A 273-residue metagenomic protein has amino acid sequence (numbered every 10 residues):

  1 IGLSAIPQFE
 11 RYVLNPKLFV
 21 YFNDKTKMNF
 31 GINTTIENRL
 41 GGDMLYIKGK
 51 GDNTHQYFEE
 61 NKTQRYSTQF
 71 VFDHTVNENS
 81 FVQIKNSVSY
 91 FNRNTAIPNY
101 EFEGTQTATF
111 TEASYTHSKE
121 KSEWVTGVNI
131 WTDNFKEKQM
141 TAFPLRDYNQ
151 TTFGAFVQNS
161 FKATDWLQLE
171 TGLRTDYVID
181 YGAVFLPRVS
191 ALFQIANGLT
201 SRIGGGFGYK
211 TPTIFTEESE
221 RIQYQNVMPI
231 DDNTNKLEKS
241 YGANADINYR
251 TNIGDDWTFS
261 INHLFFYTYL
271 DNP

Functional and structural regions predicted by a protein language model:
I1, R11, G42, F81-A96 (+5 more regions): Surface-exposed extracellular loop regions of Gram-negative outer-membrane beta-barrel proteins
L3-V13, F19-V82, V88-Q106: Flexible loop and strand-edge segments within Gram-negative outer membrane beta-barrel domains
E10-P16, I32, Q64-F70, T107-A113 (+6 more regions): Hydrophobic, lipid-facing positions within transmembrane beta-strands of outer-membrane proteins
V20, H74-V76, T107, Y115-K119 (+8 more regions): Residue-level signature of outer-membrane beta-barrel architecture
K25-M28, E78-V82, K121-W124, W166-L169 (+2 more regions): Repeated loop/turn-to-beta-strand initiation elements of outer-membrane beta-barrel proteins
F30-T34, I84-Y90, T126-T132, T171-T175 (+3 more regions): Transmembrane beta-barrel strands of outer-membrane/channel proteins
N38, N134, R146, I179-V184 (+3 more regions): Surface-exposed extracellular loop regions of Gram-negative outer-membrane beta-barrel proteins, predominantly
F81-T95, Q194, R202, K236-P273: Membrane-embedded beta-barrel scaffold of Gram-negative outer-membrane proteins
